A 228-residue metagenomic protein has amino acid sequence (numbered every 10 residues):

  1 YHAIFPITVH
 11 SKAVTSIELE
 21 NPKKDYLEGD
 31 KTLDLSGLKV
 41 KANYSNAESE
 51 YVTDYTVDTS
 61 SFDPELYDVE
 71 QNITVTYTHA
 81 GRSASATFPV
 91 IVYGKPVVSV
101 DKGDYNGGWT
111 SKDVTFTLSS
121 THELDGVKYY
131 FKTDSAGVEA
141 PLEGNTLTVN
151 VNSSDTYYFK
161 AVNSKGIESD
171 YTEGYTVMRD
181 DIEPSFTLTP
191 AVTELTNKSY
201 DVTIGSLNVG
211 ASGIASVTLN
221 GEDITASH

Functional and structural regions predicted by a protein language model:
Y1, F62-H79: Basic/aromatic-rich interaction segments and small domains that mediate binding to polyanionic partners
Y1-I4, T78-A86, S164-T172: Short, exposed coil/turn segments at beta-strand boundaries within extracellular/luminal domains
H2-D34, A86-K95, Y130, D180-I182: Short S/T/G/P-enriched beta-strand
D30-K39, L66-I73, K112, S154: Short, solvent-exposed loop/turn segments enriched in Ser/Thr/Gly
D34-S36, S45-F62, D125-V127, S212-L219: Short flexible loop/turn segments that cap and initiate beta-strands
S36-K41, T203-L207: Core beta-strand segments of extracellular beta-sandwich domains
K41, T74-T76, Y158-V162: Extracellular recognition modules
Y93-H228: Low-complexity, disordered linker/stalk regions enriched in Pro/Thr/Ser/Gly
